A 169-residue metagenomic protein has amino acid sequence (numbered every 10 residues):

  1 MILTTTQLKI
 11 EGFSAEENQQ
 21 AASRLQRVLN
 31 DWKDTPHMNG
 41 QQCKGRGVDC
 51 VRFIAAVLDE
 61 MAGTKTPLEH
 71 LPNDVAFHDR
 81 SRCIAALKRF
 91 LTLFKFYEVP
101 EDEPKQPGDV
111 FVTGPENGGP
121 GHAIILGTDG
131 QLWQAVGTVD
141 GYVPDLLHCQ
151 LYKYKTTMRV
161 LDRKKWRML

Functional and structural regions predicted by a protein language model:
M1-F96, G114-P115, P120-G121, G137 (+1 more regions): N-terminal capping segments
T35, G130, K155-M158: A broad, low-specificity signal marking well-ordered, structured residues that form hydrophobic/aromatic
E98-K105: Short, surface-exposed secondary-structure edge patches
P107-V110: Loop/turn positions that initiate beta-strands
G121-Q150: Catalytic Cys-His active-site segments of thiol-dependent hydrolases/isopeptidases
L146-L169: Intrinsically disordered, low-complexity, charged/polar segments
